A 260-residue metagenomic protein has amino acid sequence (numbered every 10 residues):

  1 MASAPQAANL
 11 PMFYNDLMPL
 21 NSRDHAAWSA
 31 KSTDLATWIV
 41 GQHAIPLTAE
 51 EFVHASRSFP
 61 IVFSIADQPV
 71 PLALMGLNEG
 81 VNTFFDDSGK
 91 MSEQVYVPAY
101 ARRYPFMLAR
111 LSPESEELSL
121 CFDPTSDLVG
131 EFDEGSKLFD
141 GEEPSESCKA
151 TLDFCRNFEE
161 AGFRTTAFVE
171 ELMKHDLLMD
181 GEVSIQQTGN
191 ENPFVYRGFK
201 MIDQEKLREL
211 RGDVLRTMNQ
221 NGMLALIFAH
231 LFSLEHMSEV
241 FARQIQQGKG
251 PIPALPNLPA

Functional and structural regions predicted by a protein language model:
M1-G76: Short, extreme N-terminal leader segments that mark the start of a protein/domain
A36-Q42, G80-F85, G89, A161-A167 (+1 more regions): Short, basic/low-complexity N-terminal boundary segments at the transition from targeting/disordered tails
A49-H54, V97-A99, M173-L177: Short linear motifs in intrinsically disordered
A55-S58, R102-R103, L178-D180: A short, compositionally biased
S64, V70-L138: Aromatic- and glycine-enriched beta-alpha-beta binding-site module
L108-R110, E114-A260: A contiguous, surface-oriented mixed alpha/beta subdomain in the mid-to-C-terminal portion of proteins that forms
